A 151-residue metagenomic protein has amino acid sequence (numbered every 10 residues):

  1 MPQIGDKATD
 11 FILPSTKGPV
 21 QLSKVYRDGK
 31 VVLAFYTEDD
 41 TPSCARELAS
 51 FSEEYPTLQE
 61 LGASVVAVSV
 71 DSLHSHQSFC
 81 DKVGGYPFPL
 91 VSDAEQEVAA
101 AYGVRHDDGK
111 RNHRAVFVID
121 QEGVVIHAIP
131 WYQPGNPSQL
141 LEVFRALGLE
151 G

Functional and structural regions predicted by a protein language model:
M1-G151: Chalcogenol-based redox active-site neighborhoods
